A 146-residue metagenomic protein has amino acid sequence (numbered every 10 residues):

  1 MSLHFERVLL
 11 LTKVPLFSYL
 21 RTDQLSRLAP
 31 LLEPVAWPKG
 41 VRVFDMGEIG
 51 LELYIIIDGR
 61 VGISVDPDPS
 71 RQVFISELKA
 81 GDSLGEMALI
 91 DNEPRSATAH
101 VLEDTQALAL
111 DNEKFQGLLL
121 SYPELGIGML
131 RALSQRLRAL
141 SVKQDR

Functional and structural regions predicted by a protein language model:
M1-R146: Cytosolic regulatory regions built on CNB/CRP/Popeye-like sensor folds
